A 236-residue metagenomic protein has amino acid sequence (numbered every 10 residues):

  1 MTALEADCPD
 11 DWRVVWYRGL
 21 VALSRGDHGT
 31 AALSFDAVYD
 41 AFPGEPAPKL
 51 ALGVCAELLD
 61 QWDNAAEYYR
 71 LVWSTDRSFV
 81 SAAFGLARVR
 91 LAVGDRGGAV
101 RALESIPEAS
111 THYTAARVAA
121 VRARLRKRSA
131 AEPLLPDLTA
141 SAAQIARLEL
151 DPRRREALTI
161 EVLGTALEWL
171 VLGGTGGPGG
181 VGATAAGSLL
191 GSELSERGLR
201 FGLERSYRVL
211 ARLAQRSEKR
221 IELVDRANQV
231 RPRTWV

Functional and structural regions predicted by a protein language model:
A3-L4, A37-V38, L71-V72, S105-I106: Canonical positions in the second alpha-helix
R13-Y17, A47-A51, V80-G85, R101 (+1 more regions): Alpha-solenoid helical repeat scaffolds
V15, K49, A83, A116-R117 (+2 more regions): Canonical tetratricopeptide repeat
I160-V236: C-terminal non-catalytic interaction modules
